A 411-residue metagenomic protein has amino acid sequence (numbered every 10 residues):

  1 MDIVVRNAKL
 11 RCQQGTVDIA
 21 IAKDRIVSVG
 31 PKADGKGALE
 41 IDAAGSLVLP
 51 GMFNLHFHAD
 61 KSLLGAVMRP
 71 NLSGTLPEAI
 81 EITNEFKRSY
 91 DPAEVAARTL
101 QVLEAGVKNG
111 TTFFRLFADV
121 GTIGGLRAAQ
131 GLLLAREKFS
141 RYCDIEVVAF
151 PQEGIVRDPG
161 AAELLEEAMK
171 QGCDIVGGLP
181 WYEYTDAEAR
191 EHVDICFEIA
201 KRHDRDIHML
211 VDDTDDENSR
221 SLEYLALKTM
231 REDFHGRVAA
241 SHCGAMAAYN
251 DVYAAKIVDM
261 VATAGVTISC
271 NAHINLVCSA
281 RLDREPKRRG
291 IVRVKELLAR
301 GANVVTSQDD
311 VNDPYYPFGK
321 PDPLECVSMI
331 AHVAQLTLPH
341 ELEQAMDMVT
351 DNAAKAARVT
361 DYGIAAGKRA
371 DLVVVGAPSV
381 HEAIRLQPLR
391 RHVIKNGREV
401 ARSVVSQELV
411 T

Functional and structural regions predicted by a protein language model:
M1-K36, V380: N-terminal metal-binding scaffold of metallo-dependent hydrolase/deaminase domains
M1-R6, D34-E78: Replace "His-x-His-based motif
A8, D24, G45, H56 (+11 more regions): Divalent metal-coordination and catalytic microenvironments
S62-V95, I175, H203, S221-A239 (+3 more regions): Active-site gating loops and adjacent loop-to-helix segments of metal-dependent hydrolytic enzymes
G65-F117, I123-K138, E163-K170: Alpha-helical scaffold segments that flank or form the walls of functional sites
R127-R141, D158-I268, R284-T306, Y362: Histidine/acidic residue-rich metal-binding segments in metalloenzymes
D206, L227-V238, N271-I274, R288-A377: His/Asp/Glu-enriched, well-ordered alpha-helical/loop segment that forms or immediately abuts the divalent-metal
K355, A366-T411: C-terminal cap of metal-dependent C-N hydrolases
